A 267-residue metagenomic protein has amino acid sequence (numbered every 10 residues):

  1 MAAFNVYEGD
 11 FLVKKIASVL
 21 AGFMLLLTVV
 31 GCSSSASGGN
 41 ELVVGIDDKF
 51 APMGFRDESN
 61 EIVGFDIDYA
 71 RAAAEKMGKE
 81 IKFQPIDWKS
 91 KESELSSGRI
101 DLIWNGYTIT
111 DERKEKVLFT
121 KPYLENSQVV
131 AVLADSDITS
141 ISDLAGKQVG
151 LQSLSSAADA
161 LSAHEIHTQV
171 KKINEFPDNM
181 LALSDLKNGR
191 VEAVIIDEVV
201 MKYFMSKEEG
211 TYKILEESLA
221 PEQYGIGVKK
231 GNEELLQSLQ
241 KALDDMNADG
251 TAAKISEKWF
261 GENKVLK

Functional and structural regions predicted by a protein language model:
T28-G31: C-terminal motif of bacterial Sec signal peptides marking the signal peptidase cleavage site
S33, I67-K76, S142, Q148 (+2 more regions): Extended ligand-binding regions for polar small-molecule ligands
G38-G106: Extracytoplasmic small-molecule ligand-binding "clamshell" domains of the periplasmic binding protein/Venus flytrap
D48, E125-V132, E198, K202-K241 (+1 more regions): Periplasmic-binding protein-like
R56-E58, A70-K79, A157-F176, M205-E209: Ligand-binding cleft/hinge of the Venus flytrap
R71, E80-D143, S218: Acidic, polar ligand-binding/catalytic clefts
K79-E80, S96-N105, K147-Q148, D178 (+3 more regions): Alpha-to-beta junction loops
Y107-E115, S162-A163, D185-N188, E192-P221: A ligand-binding cleft/hinge motif common to bilobed small-molecule-binding domains
